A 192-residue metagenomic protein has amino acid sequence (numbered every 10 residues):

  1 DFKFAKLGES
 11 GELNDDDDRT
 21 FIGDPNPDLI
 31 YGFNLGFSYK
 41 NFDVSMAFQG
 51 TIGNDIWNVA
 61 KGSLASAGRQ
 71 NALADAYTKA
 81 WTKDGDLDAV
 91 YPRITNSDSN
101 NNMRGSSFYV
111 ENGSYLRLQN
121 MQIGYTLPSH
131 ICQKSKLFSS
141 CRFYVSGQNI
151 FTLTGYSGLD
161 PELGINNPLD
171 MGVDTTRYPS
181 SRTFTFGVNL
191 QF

Functional and structural regions predicted by a protein language model:
D1-P25, Q148-I150, G155: Conserved small-residue
E12-F21, N26, L73-K79, N101-Y109 (+1 more regions): Extracytoplasmic loops and strand-loop junctions of Gram-negative outer membrane beta-barrel proteins
L29, K40-F42, S114, L137-C141 (+1 more regions): Outer-envelope beta-barrel architecture signal
G32-N34, N120-G124, T185-G187: Membrane-embedded beta-strand positions in outer-membrane beta-barrel channels/transporters
N41-V44, H130-I131: Repeated loop/turn-to-beta-strand initiation elements of outer-membrane beta-barrel proteins
M46, F143-V145, V188: Membrane-embedded beta-strand positions of outer-membrane beta-barrel proteins
T51-R142, S146-Q148: Extracytoplasmic gating/loop element in the C-terminal half of outer-membrane beta-barrel translocons and assembly
L73-A76, A80, G85-D86, T154-F192: C-terminal beta-signal and terminal closure region of outer-membrane beta-barrel proteins
